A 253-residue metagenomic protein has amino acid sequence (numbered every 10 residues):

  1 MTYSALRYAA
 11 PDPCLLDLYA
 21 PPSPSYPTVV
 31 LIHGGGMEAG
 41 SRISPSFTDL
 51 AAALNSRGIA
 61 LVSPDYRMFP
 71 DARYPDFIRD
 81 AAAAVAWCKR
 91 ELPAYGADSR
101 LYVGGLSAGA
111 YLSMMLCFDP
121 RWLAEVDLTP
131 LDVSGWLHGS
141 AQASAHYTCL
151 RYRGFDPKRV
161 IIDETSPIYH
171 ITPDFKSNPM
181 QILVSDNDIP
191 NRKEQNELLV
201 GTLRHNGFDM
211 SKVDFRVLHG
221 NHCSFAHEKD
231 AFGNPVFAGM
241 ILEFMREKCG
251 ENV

Functional and structural regions predicted by a protein language model:
M1-P24: N-terminal cap/lid segment of alpha/beta-hydrolase-fold proteins
Y26-G35: Short beta-strand element of the alpha/beta-hydrolase
G36-R42, L61, W87: Serine-hydrolase catalytic-loop signature spanning alpha/beta hydrolases and amidase-signature enzymes
I43-V62: Short amphipathic alpha-helix adjacent to the substrate-entry channel of hydrolases
A83-R151, D163: Primarily recognizes the serine-hydrolase "nucleophile elbow" in alpha/beta-hydrolase and SGNH/GDSL folds
A108, D186-I189, G220-N221, D230: Acidic beta-to-alpha connecting loop that harbors the catalytic carboxylate
L128-C149, R159-E197, G201: The feature captures the conserved acid-bearing segment of alpha/beta-hydrolase catalytic domains
E197-V200, R204-V253: C-terminal catalytic histidine-bearing segment of alpha/beta-hydrolase fold enzymes
